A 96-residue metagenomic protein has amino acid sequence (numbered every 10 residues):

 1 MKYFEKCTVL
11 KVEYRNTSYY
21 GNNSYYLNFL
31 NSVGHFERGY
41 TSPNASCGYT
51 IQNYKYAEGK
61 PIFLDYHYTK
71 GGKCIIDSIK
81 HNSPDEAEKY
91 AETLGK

Functional and structural regions predicted by a protein language model:
M1, G95-K96: Short, solvent-exposed mixed-charge patches
K2-G21: Structural detector for short beta-strands of small beta-barrel domains
C7-V12, Y25-F29, G59-Y66, I76-I79: Hydrophobic beta-strand residues in large extracellular and virion-surface proteins
T17-A45: OB-fold (S1/OB) nucleic-acid-binding surfaces
T41-Y49, K80-P84: A short, sequence-level motif marking secondary-structure junctions
S46-D65: Short nucleic-acid-contacting surface segments enriched for D/E, G, S/T with interspersed K/R
Y66-G95: OB-fold/S1-family single-stranded nucleic acid-binding modules
